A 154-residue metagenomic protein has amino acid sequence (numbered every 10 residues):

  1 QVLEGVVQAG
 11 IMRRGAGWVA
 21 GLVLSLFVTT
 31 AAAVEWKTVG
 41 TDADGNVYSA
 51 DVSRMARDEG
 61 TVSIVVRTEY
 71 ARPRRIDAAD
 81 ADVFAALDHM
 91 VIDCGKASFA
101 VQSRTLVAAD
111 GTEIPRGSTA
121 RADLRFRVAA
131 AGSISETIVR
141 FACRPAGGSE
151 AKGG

Functional and structural regions predicted by a protein language model:
E4-G5, T29: Generic detector of N-terminal low-structure segments
G5-A20: Bacterial N-terminal signal peptides that target proteins for export
G10, F27-A32: Hydrophobic membrane-targeting alpha-helices
G17, T30-D88, D93-G154: N-terminal secretory-pathway/extracellular module detecting exported/lumenal segments and adjacent signal-anchor/first
V19-F27: Bacterial N-terminal signal peptides
